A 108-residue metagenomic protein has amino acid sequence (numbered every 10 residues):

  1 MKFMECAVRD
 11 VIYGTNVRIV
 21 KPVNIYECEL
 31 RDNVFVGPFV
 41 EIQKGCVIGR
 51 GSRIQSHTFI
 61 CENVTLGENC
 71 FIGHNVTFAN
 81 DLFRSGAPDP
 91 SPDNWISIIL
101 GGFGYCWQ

Functional and structural regions predicted by a protein language model:
M1-I12, R18-L30, V34-Q108: Flexible, glycine/small-residue-enriched loop-and-beta-strand segment within the central core of proteins
